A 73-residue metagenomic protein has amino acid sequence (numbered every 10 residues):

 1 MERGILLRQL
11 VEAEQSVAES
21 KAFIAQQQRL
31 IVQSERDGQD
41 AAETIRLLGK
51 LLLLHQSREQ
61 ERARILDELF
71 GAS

Functional and structural regions predicted by a protein language model:
M1-S73: Anionic, Ser/Thr-rich low-complexity intrinsically disordered regions
